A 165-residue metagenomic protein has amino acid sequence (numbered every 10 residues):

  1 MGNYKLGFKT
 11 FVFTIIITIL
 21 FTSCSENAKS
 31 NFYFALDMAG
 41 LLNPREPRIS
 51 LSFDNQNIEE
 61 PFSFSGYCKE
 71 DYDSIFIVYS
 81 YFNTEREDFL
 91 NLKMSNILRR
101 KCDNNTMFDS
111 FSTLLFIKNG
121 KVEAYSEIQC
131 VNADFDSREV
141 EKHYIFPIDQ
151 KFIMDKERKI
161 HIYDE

Functional and structural regions predicted by a protein language model:
M1-T22: Sec-dependent bacterial lipoprotein signal peptides
N3-F8, M38, P44, N55-Q56 (+4 more regions): Short linear motifs in intrinsically disordered/low-complexity regions
Y4, Y33, Y67, Y72 (+5 more regions): Sequence-level detector for tyrosine residue identity
T10, I58-P61, R100-C102, T106: Residue-level detector of functional hotspots within protein domains
F13, F21, I75-I77, F111-I117 (+1 more regions): Generic hydrophobic secondary-structure signal
I19-L92: N-terminal export/targeting and maturation segments
S95-E165: Extracytoplasmic electrostatic interaction patches
